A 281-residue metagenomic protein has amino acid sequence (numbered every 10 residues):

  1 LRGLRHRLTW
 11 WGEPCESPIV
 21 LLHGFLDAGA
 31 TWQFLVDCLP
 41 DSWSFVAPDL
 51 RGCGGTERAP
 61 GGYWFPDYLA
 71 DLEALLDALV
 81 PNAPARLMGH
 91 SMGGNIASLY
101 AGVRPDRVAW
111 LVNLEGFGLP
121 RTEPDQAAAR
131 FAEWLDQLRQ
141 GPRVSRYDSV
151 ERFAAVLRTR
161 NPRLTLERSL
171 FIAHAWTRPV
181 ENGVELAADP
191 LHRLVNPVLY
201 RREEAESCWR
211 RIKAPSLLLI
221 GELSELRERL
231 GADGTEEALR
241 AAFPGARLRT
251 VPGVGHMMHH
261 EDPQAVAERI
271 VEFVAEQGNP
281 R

Functional and structural regions predicted by a protein language model:
L1-I19, P40-W43, V80-A83, G118 (+4 more regions): Alpha/beta-hydrolase fold catalytic core
L4-T9, V46-M92, E268: Active-site loop/oxyanion-hole signature of alpha/beta-hydrolase fold enzymes
T9-G55, M258: Conserved HGGG/HGGXW glycine-rich cap/lid loop of the alpha/beta-hydrolase fold
N82-A127: Conserved hydrolase catalytic core segment
V144-R202: Conserved alpha/beta-hydrolase catalytic His-Asp/Glu region
R211-V254: Conserved loop-alpha-helix segment in the C-terminal half of the alpha/beta-hydrolase fold that carries the catalytic
V251-P263: Catalytic histidine-centered segment of alpha/beta-hydrolase-like enzymes
H260-E272: Post-His helix in hydrolase/transferase enzymes
